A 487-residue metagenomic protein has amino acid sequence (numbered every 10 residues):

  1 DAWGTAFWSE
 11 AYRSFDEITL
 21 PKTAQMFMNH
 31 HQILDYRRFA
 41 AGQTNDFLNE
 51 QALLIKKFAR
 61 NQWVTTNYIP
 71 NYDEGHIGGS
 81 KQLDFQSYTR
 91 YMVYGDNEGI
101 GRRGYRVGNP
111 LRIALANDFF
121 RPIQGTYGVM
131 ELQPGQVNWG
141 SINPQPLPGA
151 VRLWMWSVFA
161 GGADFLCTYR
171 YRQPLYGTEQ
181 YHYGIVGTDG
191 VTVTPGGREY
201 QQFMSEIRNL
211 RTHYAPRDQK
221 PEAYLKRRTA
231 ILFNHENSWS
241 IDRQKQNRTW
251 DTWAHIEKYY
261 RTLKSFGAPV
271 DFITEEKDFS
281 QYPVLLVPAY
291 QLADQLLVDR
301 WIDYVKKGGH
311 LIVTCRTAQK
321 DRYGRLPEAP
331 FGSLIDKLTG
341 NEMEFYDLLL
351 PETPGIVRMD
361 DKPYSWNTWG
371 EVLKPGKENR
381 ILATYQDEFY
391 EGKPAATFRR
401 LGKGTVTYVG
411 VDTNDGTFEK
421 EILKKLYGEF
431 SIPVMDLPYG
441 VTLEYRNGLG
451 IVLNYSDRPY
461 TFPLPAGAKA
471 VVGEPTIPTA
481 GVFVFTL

Functional and structural regions predicted by a protein language model:
D1-T66, P70-Q82, F266-G267: Active-site neighborhood of glycoside hydrolase catalytic domains
S14-P21, I33, R37-A40, N49 (+4 more regions): Carbohydrate-binding surfaces of carbohydrate-active enzymes
Q82-Q86, G162: Glycine-enriched alpha-helix->loop->beta-strand junction motifs that scaffold or abut catalytic
